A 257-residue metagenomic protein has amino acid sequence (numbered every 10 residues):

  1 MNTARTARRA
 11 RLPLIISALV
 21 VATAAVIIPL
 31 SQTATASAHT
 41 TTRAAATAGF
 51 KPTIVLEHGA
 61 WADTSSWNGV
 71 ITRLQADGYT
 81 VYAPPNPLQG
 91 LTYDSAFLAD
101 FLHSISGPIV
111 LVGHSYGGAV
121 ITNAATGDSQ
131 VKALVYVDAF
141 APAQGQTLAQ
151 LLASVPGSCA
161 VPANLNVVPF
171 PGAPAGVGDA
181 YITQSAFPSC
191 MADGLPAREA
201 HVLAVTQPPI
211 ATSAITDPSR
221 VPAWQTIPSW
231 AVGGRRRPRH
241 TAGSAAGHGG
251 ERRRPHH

Functional and structural regions predicted by a protein language model:
N2-V20: N-terminal export and membrane-targeting signals
V26-A48: C-terminal region of N-terminal signal peptides and the immediate post-cleavage residues of exported proteins
R43-G107: Active-site catalytic motif of lipid deacylating hydrolases and related acyltransferases
V112-G117, I121: Gly/Ala-rich beta-loop-alpha elbow adjacent to hydrolase catalytic centers
Q130-V131, V135-P174, A211-A214: Flexible "cap/lid" loop of the alpha/beta hydrolase fold
L134, W230-R237: Conserved strand-to-loop "acid loop" that flanks and positions the catalytic carboxylate
V202-A223: Active-site nucleophile elbow and catalytic-triad environment of alpha/beta-hydrolase enzymes
G234-H257: Conserved loop-alpha-helix segment in the C-terminal half of the alpha/beta-hydrolase fold that carries the catalytic
